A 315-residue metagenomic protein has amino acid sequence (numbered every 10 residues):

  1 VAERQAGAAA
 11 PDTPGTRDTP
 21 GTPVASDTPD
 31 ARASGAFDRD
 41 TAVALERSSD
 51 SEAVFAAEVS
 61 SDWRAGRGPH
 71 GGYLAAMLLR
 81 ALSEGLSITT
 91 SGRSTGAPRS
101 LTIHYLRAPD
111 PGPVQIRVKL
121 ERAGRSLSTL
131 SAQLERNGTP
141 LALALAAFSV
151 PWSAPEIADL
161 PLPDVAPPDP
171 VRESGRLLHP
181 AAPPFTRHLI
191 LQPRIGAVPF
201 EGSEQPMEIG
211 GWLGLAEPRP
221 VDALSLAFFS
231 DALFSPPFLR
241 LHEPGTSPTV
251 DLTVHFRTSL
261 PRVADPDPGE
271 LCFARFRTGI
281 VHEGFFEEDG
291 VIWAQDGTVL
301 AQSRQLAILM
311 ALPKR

Functional and structural regions predicted by a protein language model:
V1-R315: Terminal targeting signals and extreme-terminal segments of soluble enzymes
